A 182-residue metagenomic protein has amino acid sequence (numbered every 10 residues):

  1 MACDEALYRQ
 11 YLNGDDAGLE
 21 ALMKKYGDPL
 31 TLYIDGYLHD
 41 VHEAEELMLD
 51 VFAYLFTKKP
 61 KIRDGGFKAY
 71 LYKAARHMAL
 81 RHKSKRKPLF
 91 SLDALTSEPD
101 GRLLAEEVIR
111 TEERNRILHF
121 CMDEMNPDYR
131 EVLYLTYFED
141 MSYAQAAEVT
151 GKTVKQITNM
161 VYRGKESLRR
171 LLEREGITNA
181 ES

Functional and structural regions predicted by a protein language model:
M1-P29, G36, D123, R170 (+2 more regions): N-terminal module of bacterial RNA polymerase sigma factors
Y11, L30, I34, A44-L55 (+4 more regions): Short, small-hydrophobic-rich alpha-helical interface motif
L12-N13, H39, L49-G66, K85-K87: Sigma70-family region 2
G27, T31, F52, N126 (+2 more regions): C-terminal flanking helix
K73-L92, T111: Arg/Lys-rich amphipathic alpha helix in sigma70-family domain 2
A94-D123: Acidic, proline/glycine-rich intrinsically disordered inter-domain spacer in sigma factors
L118, A144-R174: DNA-recognition helix of helix-turn-helix
V132-T136: A short pre-motif secondary-structure segment
